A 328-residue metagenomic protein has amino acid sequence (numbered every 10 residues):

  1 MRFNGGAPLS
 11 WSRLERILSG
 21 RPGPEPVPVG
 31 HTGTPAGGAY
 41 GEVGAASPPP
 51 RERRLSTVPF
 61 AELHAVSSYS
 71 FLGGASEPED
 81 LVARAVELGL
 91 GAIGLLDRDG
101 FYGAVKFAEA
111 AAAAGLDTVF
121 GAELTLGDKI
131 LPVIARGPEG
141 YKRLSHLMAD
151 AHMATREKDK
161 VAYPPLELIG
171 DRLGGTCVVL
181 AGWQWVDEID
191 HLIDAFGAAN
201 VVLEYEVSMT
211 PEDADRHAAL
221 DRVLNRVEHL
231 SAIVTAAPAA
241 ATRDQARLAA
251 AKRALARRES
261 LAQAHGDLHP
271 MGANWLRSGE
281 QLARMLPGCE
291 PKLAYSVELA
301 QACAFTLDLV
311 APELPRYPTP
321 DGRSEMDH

Functional and structural regions predicted by a protein language model:
M1-H328: Phosphodiester-processing cores and adjacent nucleic acid-binding clamps
